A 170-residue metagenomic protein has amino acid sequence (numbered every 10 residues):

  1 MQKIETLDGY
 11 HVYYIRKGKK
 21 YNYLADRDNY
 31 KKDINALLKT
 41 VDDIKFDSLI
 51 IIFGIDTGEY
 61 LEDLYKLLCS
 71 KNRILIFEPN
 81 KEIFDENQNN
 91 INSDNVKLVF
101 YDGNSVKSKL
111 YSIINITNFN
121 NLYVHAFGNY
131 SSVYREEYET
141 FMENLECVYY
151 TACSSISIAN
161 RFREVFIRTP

Functional and structural regions predicted by a protein language model:
M1-P170: N-terminal donor/sugar-recognition subdomains of glycan-related enzymes, prototypically the membrane-proximal stem
